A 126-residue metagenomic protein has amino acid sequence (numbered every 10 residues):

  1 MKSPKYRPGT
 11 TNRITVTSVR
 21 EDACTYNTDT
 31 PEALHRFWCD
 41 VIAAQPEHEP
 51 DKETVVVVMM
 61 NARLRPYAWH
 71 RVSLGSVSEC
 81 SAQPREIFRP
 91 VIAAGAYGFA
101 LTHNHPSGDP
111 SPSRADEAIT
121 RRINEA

Functional and structural regions predicted by a protein language model:
M1-A23, M59-R63, S73-A126: Active-site-proximal loop/helix of nucleotide/amide-processing enzymes and allied scaffolds
D22-R65: Glycine-enriched loop-and-adjacent helix/strand subsegments that border the catalytic/binding cleft of enzyme cores
